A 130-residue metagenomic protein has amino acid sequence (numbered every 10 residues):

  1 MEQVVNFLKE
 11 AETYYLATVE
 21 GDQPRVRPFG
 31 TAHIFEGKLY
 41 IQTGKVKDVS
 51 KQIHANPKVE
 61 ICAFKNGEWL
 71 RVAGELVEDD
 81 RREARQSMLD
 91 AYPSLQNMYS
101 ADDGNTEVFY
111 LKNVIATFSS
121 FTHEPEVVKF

Functional and structural regions predicted by a protein language model:
N6-E20, V59-I61: A short, Trp-centered hydrophobic/proline-enriched beta-strand micro-motif
A11, N56, Y92: Acidic-histidine catalytic/liganding microenvironments
F29-A32, G74-L76: Hydrophobic/aromatic beta-strand elements that line small-molecule binding cavities or substrate pockets in beta-rich
G30-T31, E60, V108, T117: Short, surface-exposed charged micro-motifs
A32-G67: A short mixed-secondary-structure module that forms the rim of ligand-binding clefts
R71-F130: Charged, gly/pro-rich active-site loop segments
